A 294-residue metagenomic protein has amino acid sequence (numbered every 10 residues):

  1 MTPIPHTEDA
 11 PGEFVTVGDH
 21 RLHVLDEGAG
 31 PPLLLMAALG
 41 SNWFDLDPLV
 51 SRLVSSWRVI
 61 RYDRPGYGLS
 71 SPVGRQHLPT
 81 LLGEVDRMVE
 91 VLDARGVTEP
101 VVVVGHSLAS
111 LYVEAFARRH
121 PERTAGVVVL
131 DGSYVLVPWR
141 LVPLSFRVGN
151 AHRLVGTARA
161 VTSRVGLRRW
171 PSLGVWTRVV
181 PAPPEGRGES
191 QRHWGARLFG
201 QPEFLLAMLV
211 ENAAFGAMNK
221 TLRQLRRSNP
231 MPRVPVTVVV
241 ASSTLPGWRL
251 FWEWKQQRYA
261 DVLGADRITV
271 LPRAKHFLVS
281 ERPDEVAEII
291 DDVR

Functional and structural regions predicted by a protein language model:
M1-F14: An N-terminal hydrophobic leader/cap segment in hydrolases
H20-S71, R119: Conserved HGGG/HGGXW glycine-rich cap/lid loop of the alpha/beta-hydrolase fold
R64-V104, H120: Active-site loop/oxyanion-hole signature of alpha/beta-hydrolase fold enzymes
R64-Y67, P72, G132, A241 (+1 more regions): Active-site loop/turn elements of alpha/beta-hydrolase fold enzymes, especially the short glycine-/histidine-rich
E99-L141: Conserved hydrolase catalytic core segment
V128-R164: Flexible "cap/lid" loop of the alpha/beta hydrolase fold
Q191-V262, R267-V270: Conserved serine/cysteine hydrolase catalytic core
L271-P283: Catalytic histidine-centered segment of alpha/beta-hydrolase-like enzymes
